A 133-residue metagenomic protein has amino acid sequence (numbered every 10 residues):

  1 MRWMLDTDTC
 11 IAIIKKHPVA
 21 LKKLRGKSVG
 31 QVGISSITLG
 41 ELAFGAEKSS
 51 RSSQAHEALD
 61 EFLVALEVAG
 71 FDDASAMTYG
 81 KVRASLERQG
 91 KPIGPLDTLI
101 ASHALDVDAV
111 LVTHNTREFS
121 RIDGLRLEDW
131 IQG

Functional and structural regions predicted by a protein language model:
M1-S35, A46-L63, R88, G133: Short, well-structured N-terminal submotif of metal-dependent ribonuclease cores
D6-T7, L42, Y79, A104 (+1 more regions): Generic structural signal for small/hydrophobic residues in well-ordered secondary structure, especially within
T9-C10, S75, I100, R117-E118: Alpha-helix capping/helix-boundary segments
V64-R88: Acidic catalytic patch
G94-V110: Acidic, metal-associated active-site segment
H114: Conserved acidic donor-binding loop of glycosyltransferase catalytic domains
